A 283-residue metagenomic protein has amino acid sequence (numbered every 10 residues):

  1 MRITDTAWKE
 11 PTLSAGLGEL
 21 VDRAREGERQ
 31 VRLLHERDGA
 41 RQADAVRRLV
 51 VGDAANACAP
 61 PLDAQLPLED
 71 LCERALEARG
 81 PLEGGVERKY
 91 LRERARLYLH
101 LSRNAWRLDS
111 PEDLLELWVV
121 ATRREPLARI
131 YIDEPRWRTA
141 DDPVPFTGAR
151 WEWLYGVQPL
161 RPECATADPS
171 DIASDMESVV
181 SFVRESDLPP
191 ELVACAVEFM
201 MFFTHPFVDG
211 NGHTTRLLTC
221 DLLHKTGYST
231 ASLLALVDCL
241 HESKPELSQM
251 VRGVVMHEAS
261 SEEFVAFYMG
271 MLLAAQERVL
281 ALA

Functional and structural regions predicted by a protein language model:
M1-A283: FIC/Doc superfamily catalytic core
